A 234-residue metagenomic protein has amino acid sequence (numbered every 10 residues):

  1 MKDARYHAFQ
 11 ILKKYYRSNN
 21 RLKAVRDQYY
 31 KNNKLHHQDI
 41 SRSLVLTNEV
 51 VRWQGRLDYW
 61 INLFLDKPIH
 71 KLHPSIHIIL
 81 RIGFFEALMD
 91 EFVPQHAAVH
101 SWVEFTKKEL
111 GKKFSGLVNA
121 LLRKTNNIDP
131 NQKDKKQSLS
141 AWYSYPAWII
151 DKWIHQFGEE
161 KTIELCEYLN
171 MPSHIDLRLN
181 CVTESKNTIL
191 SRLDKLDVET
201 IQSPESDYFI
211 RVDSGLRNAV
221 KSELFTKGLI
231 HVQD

Functional and structural regions predicted by a protein language model:
M1-K221: Class I Rossmann-like S-adenosyl-L-methionine
F225-D234: Conserved SAM-binding loop and adjacent beta-strand
